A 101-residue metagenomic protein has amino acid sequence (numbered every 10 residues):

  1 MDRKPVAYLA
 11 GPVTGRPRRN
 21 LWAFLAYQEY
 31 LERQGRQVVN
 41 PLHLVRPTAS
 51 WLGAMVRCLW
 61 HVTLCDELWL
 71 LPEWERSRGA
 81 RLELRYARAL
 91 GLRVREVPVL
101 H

Functional and structural regions predicted by a protein language model:
M1-H101: Conserved catalytic or regulatory cores that recognize and/or transform ribose-phosphate-containing ligands
